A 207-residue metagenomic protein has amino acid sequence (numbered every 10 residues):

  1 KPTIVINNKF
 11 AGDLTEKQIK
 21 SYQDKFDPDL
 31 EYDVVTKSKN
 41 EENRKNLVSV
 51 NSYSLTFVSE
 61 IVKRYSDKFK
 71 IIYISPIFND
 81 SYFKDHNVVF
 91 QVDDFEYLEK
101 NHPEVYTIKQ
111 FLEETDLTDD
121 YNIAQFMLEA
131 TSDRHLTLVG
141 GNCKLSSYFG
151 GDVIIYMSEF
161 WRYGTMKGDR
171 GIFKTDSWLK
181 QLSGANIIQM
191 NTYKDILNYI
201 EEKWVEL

Functional and structural regions predicted by a protein language model:
K1-Y32, S38-N43: A nucleotide-sugar donor-handling region in carbohydrate enzymes
F10-T15, S38-Y65, F69-W161, R170: Donor-binding and catalytic core of enzymes assembling or modifying cell-surface/extracellular glycoconjugates
D27, D33-Y53, A185-Y193: Short, exposed beta-strand "edge-strand" segments with a Pro/Gly-rich flavor and a Y/T-containing core
D27, K70, N87, H102-P103 (+3 more regions): Short, flexible coil/linker elements and helix-boundary hinge sites characteristic of intrinsically disordered
D27-Y32, V88-F90, Y97, L179 (+1 more regions): Low-complexity, compositionally biased segments
P28, S49, Q91-D93, K174 (+1 more regions): A general marker of short, structured functional hotspots
C143-L207: Nucleotide-sugar donor-binding patch of glycosyltransferase catalytic domains
